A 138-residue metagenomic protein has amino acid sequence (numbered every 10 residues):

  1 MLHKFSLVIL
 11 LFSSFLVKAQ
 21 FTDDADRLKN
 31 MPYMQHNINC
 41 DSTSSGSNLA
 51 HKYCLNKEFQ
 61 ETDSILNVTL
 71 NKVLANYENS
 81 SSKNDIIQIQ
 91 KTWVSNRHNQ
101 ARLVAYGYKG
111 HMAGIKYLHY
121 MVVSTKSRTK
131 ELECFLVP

Functional and structural regions predicted by a protein language model:
M1-F5: Positively charged n-region of N-terminal signal peptides that target proteins for export
I9-L11, I87: Alpha-helical membrane and juxtamembrane elements of multi-pass inner-membrane transport and channel proteins
F12-L16: N-terminal signal peptide c-region/cleavage motif recognized by signal peptidases
Q20-P138: N-terminal alpha-helical modules
